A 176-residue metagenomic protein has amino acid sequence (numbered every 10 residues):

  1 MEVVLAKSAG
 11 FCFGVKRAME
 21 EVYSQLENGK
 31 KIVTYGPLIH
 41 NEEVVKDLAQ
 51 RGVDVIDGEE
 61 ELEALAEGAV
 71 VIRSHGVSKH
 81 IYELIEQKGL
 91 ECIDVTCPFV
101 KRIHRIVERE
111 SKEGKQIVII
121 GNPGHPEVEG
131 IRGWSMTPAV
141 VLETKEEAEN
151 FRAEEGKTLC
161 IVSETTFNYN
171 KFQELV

Functional and structural regions predicted by a protein language model:
M1-V176: The feature marks the mature, well-folded catalytic cores of soluble enzymes
